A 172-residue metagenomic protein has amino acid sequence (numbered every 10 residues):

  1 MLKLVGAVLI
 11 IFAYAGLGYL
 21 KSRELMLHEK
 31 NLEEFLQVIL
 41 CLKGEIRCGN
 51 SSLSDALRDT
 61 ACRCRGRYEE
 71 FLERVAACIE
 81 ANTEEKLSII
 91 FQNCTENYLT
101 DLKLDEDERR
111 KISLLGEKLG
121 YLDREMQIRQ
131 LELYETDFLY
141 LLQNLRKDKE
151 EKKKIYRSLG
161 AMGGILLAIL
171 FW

Functional and structural regions predicted by a protein language model:
M1-K3: N-terminal hydrophobic targeting signals that begin at the initiator methionine
G6-E80: Juxtamembrane/interface alpha-helical elements of multi-pass membrane proteins
A7-L17, L145-W172: Bilayer-spanning, highly hydrophobic alpha-helical transmembrane segments
I10-I11, I39, I46, I79 (+6 more regions): Weak global preference for isoleucine
R23-K30, K86, D107, M126: A structural signal for alpha-helical segments
C41, N97, D137, L141: Solvent-exposed, charged/polar functional surfaces in cytosolic regulatory/catalytic domains
S51-L122: Glycine- and small-hydrophobic-enriched helix-loop-helix hairpins
K118-A161: Membrane-interface, cytosolic juxtamembrane amphipathic helix immediately N-terminal to a transmembrane helix, enriched
